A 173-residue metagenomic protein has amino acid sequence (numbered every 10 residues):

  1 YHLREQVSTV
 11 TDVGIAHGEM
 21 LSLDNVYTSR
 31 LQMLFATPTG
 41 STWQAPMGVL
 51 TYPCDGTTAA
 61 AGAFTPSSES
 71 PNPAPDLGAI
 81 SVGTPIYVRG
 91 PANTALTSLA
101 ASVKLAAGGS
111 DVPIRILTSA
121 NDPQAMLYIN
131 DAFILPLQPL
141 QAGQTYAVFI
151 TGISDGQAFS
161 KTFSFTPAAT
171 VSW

Functional and structural regions predicted by a protein language model:
Y1-G48: Long, contiguous interaction/targeting segments characteristic of exported/extracellular or secretory-pathway proteins
D24-Y27, G156-K161: Beta-sandwich strand segments
L31, F35-A107, F149, K161-W173: N-terminal non-catalytic regions of secreted/periplasmic and cell-surface proteins
V112-Q124: Solvent-exposed serine/threonine-rich low-complexity stretches and specific carbohydrate-binding patches
A125-I134: Aromatic sugar-binding surface patches on proteins that engage polysaccharides or sugar-phosphate polymers
I134-L140: Extracellular/luminal low-complexity segments enriched in Ser/Thr/Pro
L140, Q144-I150: Short beta-strand segments enriched for Tyr within beta-sheet-rich domains, predominantly fibronectin type III
T151-D155: Beta-strand-rich extracellular modules
